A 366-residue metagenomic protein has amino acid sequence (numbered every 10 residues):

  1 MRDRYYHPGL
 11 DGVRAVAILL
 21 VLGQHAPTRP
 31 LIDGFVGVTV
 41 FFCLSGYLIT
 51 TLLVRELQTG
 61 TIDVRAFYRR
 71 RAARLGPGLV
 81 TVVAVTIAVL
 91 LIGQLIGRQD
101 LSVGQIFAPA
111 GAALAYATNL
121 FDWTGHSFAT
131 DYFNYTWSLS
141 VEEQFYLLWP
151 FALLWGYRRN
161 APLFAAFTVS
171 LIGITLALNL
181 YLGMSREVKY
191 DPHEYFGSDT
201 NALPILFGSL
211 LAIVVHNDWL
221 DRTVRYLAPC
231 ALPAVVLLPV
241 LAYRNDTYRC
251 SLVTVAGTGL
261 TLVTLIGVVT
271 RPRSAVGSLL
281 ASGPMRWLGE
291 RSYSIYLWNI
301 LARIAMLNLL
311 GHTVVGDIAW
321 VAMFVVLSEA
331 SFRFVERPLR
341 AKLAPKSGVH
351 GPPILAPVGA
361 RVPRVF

Functional and structural regions predicted by a protein language model:
M1-L10, V16-F35, I49-A66, A88-G97 (+6 more regions): Alpha-helical transmembrane segments in multi-pass integral membrane proteins
D11, F67, T136-S140, Y146 (+1 more regions): Short alpha-helical catalytic segment bearing the HExxH-like zincin motif of zinc-dependent metalloproteases
F41: Structured binding elements
R69-V82: Alpha-helical transmembrane segments of multi-pass membrane proteins
A112-Y116: Short helix- or helix-capping micro-motifs that position conserved polar/aromatic residues at function-defining sites
S127-V141: Individual transmembrane alpha-helix segments
